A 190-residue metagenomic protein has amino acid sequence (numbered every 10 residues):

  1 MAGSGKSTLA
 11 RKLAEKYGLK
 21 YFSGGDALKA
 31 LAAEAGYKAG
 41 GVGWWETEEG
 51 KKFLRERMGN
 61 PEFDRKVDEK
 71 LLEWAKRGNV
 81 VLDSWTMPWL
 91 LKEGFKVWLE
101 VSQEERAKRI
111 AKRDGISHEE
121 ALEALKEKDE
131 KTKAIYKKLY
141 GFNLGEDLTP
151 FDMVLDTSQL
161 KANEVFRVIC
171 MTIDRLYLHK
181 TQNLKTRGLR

Functional and structural regions predicted by a protein language model:
M1-S4: ATP-binding Walker
S7, G25: Walker A/P-loop
E15-F22: Post-Walker A helix-loop "phosphate-sensing" segment adjacent to the P-loop in P-loop NTPases
D26-L90, E104, I116-S117, E130: ATP-dependent small-molecule kinase phosphotransfer cores that center on conserved nucleotide phosphate-binding segments
K92-K128: Conserved phosphate-donor/acceptor-positioning beta-strand/loop module used by diverse small-molecule
H118-V168: Small-molecule kinase domains that catalyze NTP-dependent phosphoryl transfer to phosphate-bearing small molecules
